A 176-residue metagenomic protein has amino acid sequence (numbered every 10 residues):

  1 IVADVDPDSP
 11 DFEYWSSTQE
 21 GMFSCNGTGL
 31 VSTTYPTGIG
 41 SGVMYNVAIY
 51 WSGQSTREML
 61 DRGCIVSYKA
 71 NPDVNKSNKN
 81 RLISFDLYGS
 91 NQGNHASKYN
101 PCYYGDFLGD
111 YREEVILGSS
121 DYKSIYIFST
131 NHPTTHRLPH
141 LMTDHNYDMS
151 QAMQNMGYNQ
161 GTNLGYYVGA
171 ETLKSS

Functional and structural regions predicted by a protein language model:
I1-S176: Beta-propeller-forming repeat regions
